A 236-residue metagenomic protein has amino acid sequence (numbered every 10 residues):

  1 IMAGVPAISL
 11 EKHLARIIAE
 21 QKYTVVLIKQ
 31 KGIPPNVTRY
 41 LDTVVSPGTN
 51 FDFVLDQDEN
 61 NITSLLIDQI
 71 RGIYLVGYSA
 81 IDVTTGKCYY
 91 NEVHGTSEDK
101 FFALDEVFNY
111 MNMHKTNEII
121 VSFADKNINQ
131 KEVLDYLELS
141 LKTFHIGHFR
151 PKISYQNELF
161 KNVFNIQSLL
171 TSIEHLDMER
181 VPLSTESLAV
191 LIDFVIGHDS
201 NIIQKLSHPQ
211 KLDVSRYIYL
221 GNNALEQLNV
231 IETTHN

Functional and structural regions predicted by a protein language model:
I1-N236: Charged catalytic and DNA/RNA-contacting regions of genome-maintenance and nucleic-acid-processing enzymes
